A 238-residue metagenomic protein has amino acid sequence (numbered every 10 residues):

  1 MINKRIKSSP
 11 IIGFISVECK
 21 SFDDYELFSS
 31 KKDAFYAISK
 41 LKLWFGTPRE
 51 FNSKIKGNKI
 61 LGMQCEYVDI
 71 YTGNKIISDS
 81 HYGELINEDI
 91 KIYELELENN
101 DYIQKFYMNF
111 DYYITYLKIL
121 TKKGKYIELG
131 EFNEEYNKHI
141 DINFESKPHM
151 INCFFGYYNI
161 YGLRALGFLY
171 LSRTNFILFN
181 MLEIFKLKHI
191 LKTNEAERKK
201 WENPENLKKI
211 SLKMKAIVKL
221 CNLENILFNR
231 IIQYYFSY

Functional and structural regions predicted by a protein language model:
M1-L187: Lectin-type carbohydrate-recognition ectodomains
T174-Y238: Cullin-RING E3 adaptor/co-adaptor recruitment helices
